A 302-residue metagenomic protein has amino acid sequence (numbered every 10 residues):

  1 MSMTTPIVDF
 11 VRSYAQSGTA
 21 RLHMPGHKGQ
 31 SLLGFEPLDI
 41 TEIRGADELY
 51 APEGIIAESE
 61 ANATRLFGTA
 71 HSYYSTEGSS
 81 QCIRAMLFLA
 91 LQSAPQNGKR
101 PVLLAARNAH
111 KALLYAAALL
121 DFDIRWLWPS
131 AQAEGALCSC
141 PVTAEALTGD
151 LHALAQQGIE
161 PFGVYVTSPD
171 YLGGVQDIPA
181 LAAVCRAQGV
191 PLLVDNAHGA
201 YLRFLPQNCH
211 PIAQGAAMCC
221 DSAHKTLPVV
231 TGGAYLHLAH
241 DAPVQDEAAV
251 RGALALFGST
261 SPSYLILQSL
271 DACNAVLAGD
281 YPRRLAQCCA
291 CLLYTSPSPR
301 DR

Functional and structural regions predicted by a protein language model:
M1-G54: N-terminal "arm"/small-domain region of PLP-dependent enzymes with the aminotransferase-like
E36, I40-Q81: Conserved N-terminal alpha-helix of the aminotransferase class I/II PLP-enzyme fold
H71-R100, K111-A116: Conserved beta-loop-alpha segment that forms the PLP phosphate-binding cup at the N-terminus of a helix
A105-F122: Substrate-binding/gating loop at the entrance of the active-site cleft, primarily in PLP-dependent aminotransferase-like
G135-Y201: Active-site phosphate-binding strand-loop segment of PLP-dependent enzymes
I212-G252, G258-S269: Active-site PLP attachment segment
C273-L293: Structural signature of PLP-dependent enzymes
Y294-D301: Conserved small/polar residues in nucleotide/adenosyl-binding loops
